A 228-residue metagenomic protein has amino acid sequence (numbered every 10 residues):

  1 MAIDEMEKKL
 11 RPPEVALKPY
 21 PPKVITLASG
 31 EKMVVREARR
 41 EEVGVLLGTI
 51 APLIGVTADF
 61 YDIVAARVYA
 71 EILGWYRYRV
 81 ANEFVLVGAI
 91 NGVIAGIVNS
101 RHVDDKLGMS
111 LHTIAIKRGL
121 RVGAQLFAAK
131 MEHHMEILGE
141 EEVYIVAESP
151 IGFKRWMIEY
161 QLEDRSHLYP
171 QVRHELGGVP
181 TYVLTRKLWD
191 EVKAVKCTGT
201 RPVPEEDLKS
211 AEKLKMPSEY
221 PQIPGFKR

Functional and structural regions predicted by a protein language model:
M1-E41, G199-R228: Conserved N-terminal entry element of GNAT/NAT acetyltransferase domains
E37-R40, I50-G108, H112-A115: A conserved beta-strand-loop-helix scaffold within acyl/acetyltransferase catalytic domains
A81-E83, L138-E142: Short, high-confidence coil segments that cap the C-terminus of an alpha-helix and link into the following beta-strand
I114-K117, E148: Residue-level recognition of the GNAT/N-acetyltransferase active site
G119-M135: Conserved acetyl-CoA-binding loop-helix of GNAT-fold acetyltransferases
V143-I158: Conserved beta-strand-loop-alpha-helix junction that forms the acyl-donor binding cleft
V146-A147, L162-T185: Conserved catalytic-core motifs of GNAT/GCN5-like acyltransferases
K187-K193: Short, charged/polar, Gly/Pro-enriched secondary-structure boundary elements
